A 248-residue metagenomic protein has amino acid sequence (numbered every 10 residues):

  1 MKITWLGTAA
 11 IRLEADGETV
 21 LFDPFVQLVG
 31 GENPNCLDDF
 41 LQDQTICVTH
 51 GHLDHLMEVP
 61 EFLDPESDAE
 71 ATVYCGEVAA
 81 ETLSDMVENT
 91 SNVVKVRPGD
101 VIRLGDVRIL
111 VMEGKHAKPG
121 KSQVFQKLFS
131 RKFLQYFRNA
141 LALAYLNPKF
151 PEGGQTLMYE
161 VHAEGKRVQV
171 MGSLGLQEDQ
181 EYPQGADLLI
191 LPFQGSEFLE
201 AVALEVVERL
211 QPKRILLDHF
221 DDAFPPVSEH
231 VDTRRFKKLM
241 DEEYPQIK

Functional and structural regions predicted by a protein language model:
M1, E14-V20, V101-L110, H162-V168: Beta-strand-turn-beta hairpins that frame and shape the catalytic cleft of phosphate-ester-processing enzymes
I3, T49, L53, Y74-C75 (+4 more regions): Catalytic phosphate/metal-binding cores of nucleic-acid and nucleotide-processing enzymes, i.e., regions that mediate
R12-L53, M57-P65, A69-A71, K118-N147 (+1 more regions): Pre-active-site segment of Zn-dependent metallo-hydrolases
L21-F25, D43-H52, Y74-E77, Q169-S173 (+2 more regions): Active-site neighborhood of phospho(di)ester-bond hydrolases with catalytic His/Asp-centered motifs
V29, H52-M57, A80-L83, D100-I102 (+4 more regions): Active-site environment of divalent metal-dependent phosphoester hydrolases
E70-V73, S84-V101, P183, L204 (+1 more regions): Binuclear metal-ion centers of metallo-dependent hydrolases, dominated by the metallo-beta-lactamase
E77-L157, A163-E164, K238-P245: Metallo-beta-lactamase
A144-E208: Active-site-proximal loop/helix segments of hydrolase catalytic cores
